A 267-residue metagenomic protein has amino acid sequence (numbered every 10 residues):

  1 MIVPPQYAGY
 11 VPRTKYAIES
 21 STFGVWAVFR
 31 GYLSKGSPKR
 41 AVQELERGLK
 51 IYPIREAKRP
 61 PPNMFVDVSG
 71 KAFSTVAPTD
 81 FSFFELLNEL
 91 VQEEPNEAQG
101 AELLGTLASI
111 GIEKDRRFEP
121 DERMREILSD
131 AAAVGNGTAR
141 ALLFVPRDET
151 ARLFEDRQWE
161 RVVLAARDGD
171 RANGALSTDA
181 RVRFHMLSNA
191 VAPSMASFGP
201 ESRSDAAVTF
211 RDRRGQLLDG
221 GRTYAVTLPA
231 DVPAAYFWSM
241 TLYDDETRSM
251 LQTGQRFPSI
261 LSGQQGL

Functional and structural regions predicted by a protein language model:
M1-L267: A compositional/structural signature for long, glycine/proline-rich flexible linkers and loops on extracytoplasmic
